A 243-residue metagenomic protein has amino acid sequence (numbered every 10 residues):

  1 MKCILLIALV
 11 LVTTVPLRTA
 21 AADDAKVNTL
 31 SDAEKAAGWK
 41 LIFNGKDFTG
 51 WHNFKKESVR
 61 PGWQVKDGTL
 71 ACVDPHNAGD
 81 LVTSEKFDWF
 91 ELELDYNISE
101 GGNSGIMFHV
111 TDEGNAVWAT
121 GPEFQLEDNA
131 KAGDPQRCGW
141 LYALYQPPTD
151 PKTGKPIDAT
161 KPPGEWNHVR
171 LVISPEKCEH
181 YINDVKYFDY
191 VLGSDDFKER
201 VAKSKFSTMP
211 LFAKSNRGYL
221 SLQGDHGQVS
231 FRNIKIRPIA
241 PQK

Functional and structural regions predicted by a protein language model:
M1-I4: Positively charged n-region of N-terminal signal peptides that target proteins for export
L6-P16: Bacterial N-terminal signal peptides
T19-K243: Carbohydrate-interacting regions of secretory-pathway proteins
